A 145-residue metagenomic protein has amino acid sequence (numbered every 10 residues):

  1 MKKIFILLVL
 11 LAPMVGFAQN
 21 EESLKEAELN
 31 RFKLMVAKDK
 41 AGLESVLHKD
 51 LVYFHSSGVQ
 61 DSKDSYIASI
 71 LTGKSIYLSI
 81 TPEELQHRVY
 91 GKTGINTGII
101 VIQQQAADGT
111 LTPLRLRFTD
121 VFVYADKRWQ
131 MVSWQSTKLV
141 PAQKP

Functional and structural regions predicted by a protein language model:
I4-A18: Sec-dependent N-terminal signal peptides
Q19-S45, D50-P145: A beta-strand edge to alpha-helix "cap/lid" segment located at domain peripheries
